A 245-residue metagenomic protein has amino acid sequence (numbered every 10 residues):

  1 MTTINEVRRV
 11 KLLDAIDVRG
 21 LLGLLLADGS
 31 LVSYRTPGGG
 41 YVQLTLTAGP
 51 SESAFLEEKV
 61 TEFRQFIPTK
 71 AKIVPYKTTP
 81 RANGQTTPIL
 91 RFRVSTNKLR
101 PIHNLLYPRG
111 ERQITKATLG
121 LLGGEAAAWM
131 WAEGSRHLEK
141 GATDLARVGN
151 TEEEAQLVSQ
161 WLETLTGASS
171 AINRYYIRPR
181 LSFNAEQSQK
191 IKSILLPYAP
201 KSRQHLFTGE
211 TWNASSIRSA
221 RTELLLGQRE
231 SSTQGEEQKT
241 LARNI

Functional and structural regions predicted by a protein language model:
M1-I245: Internal intein/HINT superfamily modules and their associated LAGLIDADG
